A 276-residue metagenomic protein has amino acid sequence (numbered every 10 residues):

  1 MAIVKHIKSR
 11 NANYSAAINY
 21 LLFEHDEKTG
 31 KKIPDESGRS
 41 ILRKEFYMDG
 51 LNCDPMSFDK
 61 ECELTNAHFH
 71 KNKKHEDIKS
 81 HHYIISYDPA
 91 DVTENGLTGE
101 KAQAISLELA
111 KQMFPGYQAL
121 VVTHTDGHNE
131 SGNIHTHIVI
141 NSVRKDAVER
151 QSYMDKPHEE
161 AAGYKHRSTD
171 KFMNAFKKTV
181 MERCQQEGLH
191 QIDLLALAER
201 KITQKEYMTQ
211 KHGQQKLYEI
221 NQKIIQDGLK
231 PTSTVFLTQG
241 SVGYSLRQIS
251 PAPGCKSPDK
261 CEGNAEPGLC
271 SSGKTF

Functional and structural regions predicted by a protein language model:
M1-F276: N-terminal nicking endonuclease/strand-transfer module with a His-rich metal-binding environment and a catalytic Tyr
